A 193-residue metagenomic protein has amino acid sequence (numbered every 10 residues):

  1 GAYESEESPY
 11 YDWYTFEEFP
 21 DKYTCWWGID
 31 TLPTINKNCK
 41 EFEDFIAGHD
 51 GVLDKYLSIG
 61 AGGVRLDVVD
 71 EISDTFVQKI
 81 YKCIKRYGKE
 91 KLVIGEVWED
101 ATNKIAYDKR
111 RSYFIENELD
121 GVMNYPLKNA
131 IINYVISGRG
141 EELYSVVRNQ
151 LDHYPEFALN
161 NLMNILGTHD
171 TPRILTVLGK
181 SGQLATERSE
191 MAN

Functional and structural regions predicted by a protein language model:
G1-F16, D120-G140, A185-A192: Short, charged N-terminal helix-start/capping segments
G1-I59, I80-R86: Substrate-binding/active-site clefts of carbohydrate-active enzymes
A2, E96, T168: Gly/Ser/Thr-rich helix-start
A2, K104-K109, T176-G179: Short aromatic-enriched loop/helix-cap "lid" or pocket-rim segments at secondary-structure transitions that line
S8-D12, T24, D30-P33, K40 (+6 more regions): Flexible, active-site-adjacent loop/turn segments at secondary-structure boundaries
I29-F45, A61-E71, A130-G140, I174-E190: The substrate-binding groove and active-site-proximal loops of carbohydrate-active enzymes, especially glycoside
G51-D54, G62-I165: Active-site-proximal helices and loops of the catalytic beta/alpha 8
S145-N193: Active-site-proximal substrate-binding groove within the catalytic cores of carbohydrate-active enzymes
